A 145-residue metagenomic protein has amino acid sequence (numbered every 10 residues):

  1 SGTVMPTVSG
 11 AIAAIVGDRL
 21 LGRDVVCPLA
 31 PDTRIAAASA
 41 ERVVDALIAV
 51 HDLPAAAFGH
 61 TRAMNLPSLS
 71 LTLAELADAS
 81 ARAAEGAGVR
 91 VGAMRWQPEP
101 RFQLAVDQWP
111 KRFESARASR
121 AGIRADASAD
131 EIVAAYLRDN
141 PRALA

Functional and structural regions predicted by a protein language model:
S1-R34, A40-D45: NAD(P)-dependent short-chain dehydrogenase/reductase
A13, A74-D78, R112: Short, surface-exposed alpha-helical segments at coil->helix boundaries
G17, E41-D52, D130, A134-L137: Amphipathic alpha-helical segments that line or abut small-molecule/effector binding pockets and mediate allosteric
R19, V44-Q103: Mid/C-terminal beta-alpha module of Rossmann-like enzyme folds, strongest in SDR-family dehydrogenases/epimerases
D24, A55-A56, P141: Generic structural signal for secondary-structure transition and capping sites
A37, S70, R112-F113: Short aromatic/basic micro-patch
A40, L69, L73, A125-A129: Amphipathic alpha-helical segment in the mid-to-C-terminal domain of diverse UDP/GDP-sugar glycosyltransferases
P98, P110-R120, A127-A145: Amphipathic terminal alpha-helices
